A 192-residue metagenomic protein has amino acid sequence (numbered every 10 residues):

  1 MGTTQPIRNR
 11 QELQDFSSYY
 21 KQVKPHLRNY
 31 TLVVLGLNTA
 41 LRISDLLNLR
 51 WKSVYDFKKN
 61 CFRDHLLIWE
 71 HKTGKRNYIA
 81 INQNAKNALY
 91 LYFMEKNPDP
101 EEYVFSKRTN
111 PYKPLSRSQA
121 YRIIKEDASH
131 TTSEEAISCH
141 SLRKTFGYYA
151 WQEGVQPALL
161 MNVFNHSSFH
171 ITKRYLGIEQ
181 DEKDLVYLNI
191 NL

Functional and structural regions predicted by a protein language model:
Q5, H71-Y90, E102-K125: C-terminal catalytic core of Y-nucleophile DNA break-rejoin enzymes
N9, D15, N77, G177-L192: DNA/chromatin major-groove-contacting recognition/catalytic segments
R10-T39, I43: Basic, Lys/Arg- and aromatic-enriched nucleic-acid-binding interface segment
Y20-V23, R122-A158, N162: Short, basic (Lys/Arg/His-rich) helix/loop patches that form interaction surfaces in the mid-to-C-terminal regions
L35-N48, E153-V155, H166: A short, glycine-centered helix-capping/turn motif at helix boundaries that positions DNA-contacting or catalytic
N48-R76, Q83-A85: Conserved tyrosine-mediated DNA breakage-rejoining catalytic core shared by Y-recombinases
L49, K75-R76, Y112, S129 (+3 more regions): Catalytic phosphate/metal-binding cores of nucleic-acid and nucleotide-processing enzymes, i.e., regions that mediate
V54-D56, Q156-L176, D181: Short, polar N-cap/turn motifs at the start of nucleic acid-interacting alpha helices
